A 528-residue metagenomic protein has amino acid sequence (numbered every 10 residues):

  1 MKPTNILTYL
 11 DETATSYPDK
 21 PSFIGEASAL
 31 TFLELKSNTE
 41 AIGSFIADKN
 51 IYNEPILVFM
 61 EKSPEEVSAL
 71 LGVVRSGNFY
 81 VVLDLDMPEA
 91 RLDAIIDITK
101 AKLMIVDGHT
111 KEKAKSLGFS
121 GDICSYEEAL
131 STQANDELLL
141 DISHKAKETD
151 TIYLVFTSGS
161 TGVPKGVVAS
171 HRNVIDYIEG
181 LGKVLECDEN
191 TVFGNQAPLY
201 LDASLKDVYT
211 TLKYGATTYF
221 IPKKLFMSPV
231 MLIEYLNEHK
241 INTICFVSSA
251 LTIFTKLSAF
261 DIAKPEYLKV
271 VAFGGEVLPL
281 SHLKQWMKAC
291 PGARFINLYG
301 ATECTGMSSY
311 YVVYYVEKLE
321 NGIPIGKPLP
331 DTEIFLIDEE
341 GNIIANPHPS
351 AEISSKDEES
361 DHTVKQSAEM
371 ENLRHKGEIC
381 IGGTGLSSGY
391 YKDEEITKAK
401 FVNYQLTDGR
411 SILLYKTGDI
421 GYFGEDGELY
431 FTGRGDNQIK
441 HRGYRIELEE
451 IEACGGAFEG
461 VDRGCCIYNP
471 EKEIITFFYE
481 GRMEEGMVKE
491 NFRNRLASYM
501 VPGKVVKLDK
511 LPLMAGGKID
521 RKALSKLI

Functional and structural regions predicted by a protein language model:
M1-L154, A169, D176, L283 (+3 more regions): AMP-binding/adenylate-forming domain of the ANL superfamily
N5-L7, M104-L117, G121-H144, V174 (+2 more regions): AMP-dependent adenylate-forming
I56, V73, M104, T151 (+10 more regions): Conserved S/T- and glycine-rich ATP-binding loop of Class I adenylate-forming
M60-P64, N78-A94, G108-T110, A216-H239 (+2 more regions): ATP-dependent adenylate-forming carboxylate-activation enzymes
M60-S63, D84, C187, A197-S204 (+3 more regions): Conserved AMP-binding
L138-F156, V163, C187-F193, L199: Conserved pre-ATP/AMP-binding loop-to-beta segment of ANL
K165-G194, D202-N242: Conserved AMP-binding/adenylation subdomain of ANL enzymes
K213-A216, I241-C245, T255-P324, P330-E333 (+4 more regions): Gly/Ser/Thr-rich phosphate-binding loop
